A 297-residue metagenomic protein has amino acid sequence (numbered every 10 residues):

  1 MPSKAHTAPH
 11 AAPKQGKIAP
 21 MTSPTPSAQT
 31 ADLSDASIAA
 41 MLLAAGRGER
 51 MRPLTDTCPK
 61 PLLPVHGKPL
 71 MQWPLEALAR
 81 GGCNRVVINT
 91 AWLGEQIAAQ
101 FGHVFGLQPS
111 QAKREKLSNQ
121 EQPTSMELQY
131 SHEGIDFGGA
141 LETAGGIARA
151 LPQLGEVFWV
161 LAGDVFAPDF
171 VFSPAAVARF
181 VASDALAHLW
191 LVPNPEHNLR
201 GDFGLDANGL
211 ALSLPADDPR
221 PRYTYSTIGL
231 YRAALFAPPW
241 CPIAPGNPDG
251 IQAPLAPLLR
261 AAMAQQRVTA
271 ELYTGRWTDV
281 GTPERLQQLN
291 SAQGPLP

Functional and structural regions predicted by a protein language model:
P2-S34, H103-M126, S131, A244-P248: Intrinsically disordered, low-complexity terminal tails and inter-domain linkers enriched for S/T/G/P/D/E
K17, T22-A98, A112, F172: N-terminal glycine-rich phosphate-binding loop and ensuing alpha1 helix
A39, N84-V86, E127, D184-A187 (+1 more regions): Residues at the starts of beta-strands that form the adenosine-phosphate
A91, S131-E133, W190, L214 (+1 more regions): Conserved beta-strand termini and adjacent loop/short-helix elements that scaffold enzyme active sites in alpha/beta
Q108, L117, S125-D202, D206 (+1 more regions): Conserved beta-loop-beta/alpha segment of the NTase-like Rossmann-fold superfamily that binds/positions NTPs
F158-W159, F166, F170-V181, N194-H197 (+1 more regions): Catalytic-core segments of class I nucleotidyltransferases/pyrophosphorylases that form NMP-activated intermediates
